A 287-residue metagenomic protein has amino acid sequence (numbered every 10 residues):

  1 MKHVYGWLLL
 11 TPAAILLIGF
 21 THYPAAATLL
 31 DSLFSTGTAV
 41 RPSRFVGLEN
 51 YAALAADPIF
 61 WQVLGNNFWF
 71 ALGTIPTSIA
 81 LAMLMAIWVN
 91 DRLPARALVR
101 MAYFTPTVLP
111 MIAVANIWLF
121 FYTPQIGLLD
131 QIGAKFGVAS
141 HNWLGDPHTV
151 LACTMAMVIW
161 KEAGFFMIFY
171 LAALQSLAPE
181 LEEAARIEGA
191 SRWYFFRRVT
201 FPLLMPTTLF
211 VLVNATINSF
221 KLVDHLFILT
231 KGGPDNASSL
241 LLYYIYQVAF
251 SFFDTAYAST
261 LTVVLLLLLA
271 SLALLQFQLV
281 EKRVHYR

Functional and structural regions predicted by a protein language model:
K2-R287: A structural signal for multi-pass alpha-helical bundles of membrane permease subunits that mediate small-molecule
